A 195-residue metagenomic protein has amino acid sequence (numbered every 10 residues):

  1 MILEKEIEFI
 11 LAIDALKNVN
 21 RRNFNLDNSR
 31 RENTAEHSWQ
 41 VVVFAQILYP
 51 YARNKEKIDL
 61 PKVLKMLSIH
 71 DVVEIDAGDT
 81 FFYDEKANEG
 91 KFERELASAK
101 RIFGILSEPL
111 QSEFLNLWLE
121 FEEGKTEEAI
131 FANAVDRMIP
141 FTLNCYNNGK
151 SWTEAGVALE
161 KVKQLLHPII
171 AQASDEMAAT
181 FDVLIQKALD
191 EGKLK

Functional and structural regions predicted by a protein language model:
M1-K195: Alpha-helical, largely C-terminal catalytic domains that coordinate divalent metal ions via clustered Asp/Glu/His
